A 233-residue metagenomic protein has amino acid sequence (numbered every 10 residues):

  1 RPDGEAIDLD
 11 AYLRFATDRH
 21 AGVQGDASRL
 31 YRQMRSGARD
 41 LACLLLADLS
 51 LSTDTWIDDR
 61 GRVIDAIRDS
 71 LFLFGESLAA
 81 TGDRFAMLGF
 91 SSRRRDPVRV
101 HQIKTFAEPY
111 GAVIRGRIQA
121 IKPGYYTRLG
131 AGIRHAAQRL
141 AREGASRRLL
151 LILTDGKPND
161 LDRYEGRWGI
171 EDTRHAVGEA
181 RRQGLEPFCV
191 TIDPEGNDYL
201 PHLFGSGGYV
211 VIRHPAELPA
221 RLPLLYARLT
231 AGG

Functional and structural regions predicted by a protein language model:
R1-L44, L49-W56, R84: Negatively charged sequence features
D10-Q33, L71, I121-K122, G132-A137 (+1 more regions): Flexible, glycine/threonine-enriched loop-and-boundary segments that flank and lead into catalytic domains of large
R32-G37, L140-E143, E179: Replace "in large, NTP-powered and nucleic-acid-processing enzymes" with "in large, NTP-powered factors and other
L41, T53-F85, A136, I170: …and closely analogous acidic/polar surface helices at protein-protein or active-site interfaces in A-domain-like
S50-G61, R115-K122: Glycine- and acidic
R95-R99, I103-R148, V190-D198: Von Willebrand factor
A137, G156-P201: VWA/integrin I-like adhesion module and closely mimicked acidic/polar interface patches used
S206-G233: C-terminal helix of von Willebrand factor
